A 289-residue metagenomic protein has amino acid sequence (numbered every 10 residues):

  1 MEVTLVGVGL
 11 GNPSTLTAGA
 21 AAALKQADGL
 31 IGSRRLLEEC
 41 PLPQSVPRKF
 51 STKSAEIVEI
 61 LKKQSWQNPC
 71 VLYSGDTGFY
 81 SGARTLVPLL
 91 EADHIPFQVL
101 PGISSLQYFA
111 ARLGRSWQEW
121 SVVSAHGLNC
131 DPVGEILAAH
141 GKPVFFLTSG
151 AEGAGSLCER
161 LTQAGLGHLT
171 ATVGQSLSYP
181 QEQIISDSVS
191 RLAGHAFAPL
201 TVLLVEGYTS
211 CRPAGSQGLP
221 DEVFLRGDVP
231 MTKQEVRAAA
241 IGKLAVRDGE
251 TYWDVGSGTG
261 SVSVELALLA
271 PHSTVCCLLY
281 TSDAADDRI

Functional and structural regions predicted by a protein language model:
M1-S51, K243, R247: Glycine-rich, flexible N-terminal cofactor/catalytic loop recognition
E2-L5, T52, W66-P69, G141-V229: A contiguous loop/helix-start segment that scaffolds small-molecule binding in enzyme catalytic cores
N12, G75-H140: Class I SAM-dependent methyltransferase SAM-binding "motif I" and its flanking Rossmann-like core
Q234-D248: Conserved alpha-helix/loop element of class I SAM-dependent methyltransferases that forms part of the SAM/SAH-binding
E250-G256: Conserved class I S-adenosyl-L-methionine
S261-A270: Conserved SAM-binding loop of SAM-dependent methyltransferases across substrates and taxa, primarily the Class I
T274-L279: Conserved SAM-binding motif I beta-strand of class I
Y280-I289: Single conserved hydrophobic/aromatic residue that forms the stacking wall/gate of nucleotide- or nucleobase-binding
